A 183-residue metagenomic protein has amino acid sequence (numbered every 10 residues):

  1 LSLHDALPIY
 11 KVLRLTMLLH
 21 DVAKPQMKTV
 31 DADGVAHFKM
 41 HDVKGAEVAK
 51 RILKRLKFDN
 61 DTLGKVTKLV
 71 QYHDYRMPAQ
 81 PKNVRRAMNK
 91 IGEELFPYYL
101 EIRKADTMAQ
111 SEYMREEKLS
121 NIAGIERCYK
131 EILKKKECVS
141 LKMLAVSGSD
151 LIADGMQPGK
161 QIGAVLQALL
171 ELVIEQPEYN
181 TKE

Functional and structural regions predicted by a protein language model:
S2-L7: Short, small-residue-biased leader/transition segments that mark boundaries at the very start of proteins
Y10-H37, H41-A49, L53, N60-M77 (+1 more regions): His-Asp-centered metal-binding catalytic motifs of divalent-metal-dependent phosphohydrolases/nucleases
Y10-R14, T67, E94-I102, S120 (+2 more regions): Active-site lining segments that contact anionic ligands and/or coordinate catalytic metals
T16-V22, H73-D74, I91, I102-S111 (+3 more regions): Generic structural signal for hydrophobic core residues of well-folded globular domains
V22-V30, K44-K50, M77-N83, L100-A109 (+3 more regions): Short acidic (Asp/Glu) and glycine-rich catalytic loops that position anionic groups and cofactors
T29-H41, K57, R86-G92, E116-S120 (+1 more regions): Short, contiguous acidic/charged loop-to-helix segments that flank catalytic cores in large enzymes
K50-R55, A109-E183: Charged substrate- and nucleic-acid-binding regions of tRNA-handling and nucleotidyl-transfer enzymes, centered on
F58-E116: Histidine/acidic-rich helix-loop-helix segments that form or flank divalent-metal centers in metalloenzyme catalytic
